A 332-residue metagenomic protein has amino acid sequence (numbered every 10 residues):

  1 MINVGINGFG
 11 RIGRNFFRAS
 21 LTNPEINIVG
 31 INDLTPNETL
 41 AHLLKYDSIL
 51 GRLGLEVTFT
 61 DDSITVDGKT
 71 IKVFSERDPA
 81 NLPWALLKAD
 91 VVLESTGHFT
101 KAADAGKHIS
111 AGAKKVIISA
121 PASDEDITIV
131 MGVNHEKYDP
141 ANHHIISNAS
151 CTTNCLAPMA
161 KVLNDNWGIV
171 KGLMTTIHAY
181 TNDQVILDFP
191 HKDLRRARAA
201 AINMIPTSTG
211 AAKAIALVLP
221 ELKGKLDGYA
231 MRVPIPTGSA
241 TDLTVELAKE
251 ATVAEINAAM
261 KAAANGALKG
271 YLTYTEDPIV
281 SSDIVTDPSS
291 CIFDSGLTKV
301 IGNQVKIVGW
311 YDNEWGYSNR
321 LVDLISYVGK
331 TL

Functional and structural regions predicted by a protein language model:
M1-A197, K299, D323, T331-L332: N-terminal Rossmann-like NAD(P) cofactor-binding subdomain of oxidoreductases, focused on the glycine-rich
N7, R11, E38, L87 (+10 more regions): Conserved active-site and cofactor/substrate-binding residues in soluble primary-metabolism enzymes
T60, E125, A200, T237-S239 (+1 more regions): A generic structural signal for well-ordered coil/turn residues at beta-strand boundaries that shape enzyme active-site
I64, I129-M131, I145, L187 (+5 more regions): Short clusters of hydrophobic/aromatic residues that line enzyme substrate/ligand-binding pockets
N142-H143, A199-A201, G238-D242, Q304-K306: Short, solvent-exposed beta-strand edge segments and adjacent coil->beta transition regions
D165-P236: Acidic, glycine-rich segments within the central catalytic cores of soluble metabolic enzymes that bind/position
G228, A240, T244-L332: C-terminal active-site/capping subdomain that shapes the small-molecule cofactor and substrate pocket of enzyme
